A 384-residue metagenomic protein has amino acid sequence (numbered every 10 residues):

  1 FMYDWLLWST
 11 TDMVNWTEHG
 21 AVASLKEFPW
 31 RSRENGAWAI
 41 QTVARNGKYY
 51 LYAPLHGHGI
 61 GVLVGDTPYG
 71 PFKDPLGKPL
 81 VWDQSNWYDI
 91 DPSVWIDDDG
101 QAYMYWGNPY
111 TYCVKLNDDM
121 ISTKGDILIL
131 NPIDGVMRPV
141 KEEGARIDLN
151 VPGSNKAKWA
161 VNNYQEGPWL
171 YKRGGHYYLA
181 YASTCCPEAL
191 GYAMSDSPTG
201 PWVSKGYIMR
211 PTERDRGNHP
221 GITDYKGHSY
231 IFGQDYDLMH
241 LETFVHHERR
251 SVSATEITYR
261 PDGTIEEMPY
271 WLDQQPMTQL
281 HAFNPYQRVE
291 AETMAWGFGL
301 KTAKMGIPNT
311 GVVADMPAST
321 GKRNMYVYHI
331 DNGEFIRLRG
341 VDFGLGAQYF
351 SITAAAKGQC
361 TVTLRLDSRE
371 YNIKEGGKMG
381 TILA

Functional and structural regions predicted by a protein language model:
F1-I373, K378: Carbohydrate-active catalytic/glycan-binding domains of CAZyme proteins, especially the secreted or lumenal ectodomains
G380-A384: Contiguous ligand/interfacial binding patches
